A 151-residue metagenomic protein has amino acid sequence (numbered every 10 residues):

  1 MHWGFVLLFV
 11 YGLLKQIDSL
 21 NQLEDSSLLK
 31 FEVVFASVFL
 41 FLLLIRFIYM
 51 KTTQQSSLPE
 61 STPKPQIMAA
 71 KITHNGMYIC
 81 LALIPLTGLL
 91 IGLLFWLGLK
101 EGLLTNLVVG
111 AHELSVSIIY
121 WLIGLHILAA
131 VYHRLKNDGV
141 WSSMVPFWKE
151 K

Functional and structural regions predicted by a protein language model:
M1-K151: Membrane-embedded alpha-helical bundles that constitute the cytochrome b-like, heme-associated redox core of multi-pass
